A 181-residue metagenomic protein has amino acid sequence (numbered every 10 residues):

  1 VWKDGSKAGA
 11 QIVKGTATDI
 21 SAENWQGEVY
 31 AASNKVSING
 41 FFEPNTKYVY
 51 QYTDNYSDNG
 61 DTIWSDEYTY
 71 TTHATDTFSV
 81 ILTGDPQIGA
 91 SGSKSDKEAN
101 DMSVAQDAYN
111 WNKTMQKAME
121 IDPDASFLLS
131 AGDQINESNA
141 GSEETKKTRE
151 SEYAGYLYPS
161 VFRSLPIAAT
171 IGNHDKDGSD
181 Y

Functional and structural regions predicted by a protein language model:
V1-N100, I121: Acidic, histidine-bearing metal-coordination/catalytic regions of metal-dependent phosphoesterases
T77-Y181: Active-site neighborhood of divalent metal-dependent phosphoester/pyrophosphate hydrolases
